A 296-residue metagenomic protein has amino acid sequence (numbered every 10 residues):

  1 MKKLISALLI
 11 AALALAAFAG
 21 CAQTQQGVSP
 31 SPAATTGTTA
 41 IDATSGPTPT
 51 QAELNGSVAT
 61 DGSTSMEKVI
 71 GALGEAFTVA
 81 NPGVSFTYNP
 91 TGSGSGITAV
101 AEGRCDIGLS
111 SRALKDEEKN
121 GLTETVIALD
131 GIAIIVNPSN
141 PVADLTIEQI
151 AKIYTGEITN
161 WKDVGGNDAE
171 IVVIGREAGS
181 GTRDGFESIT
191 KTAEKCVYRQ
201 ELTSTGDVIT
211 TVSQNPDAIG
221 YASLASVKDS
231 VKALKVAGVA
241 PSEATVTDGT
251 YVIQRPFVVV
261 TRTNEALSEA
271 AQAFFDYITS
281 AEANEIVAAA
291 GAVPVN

Functional and structural regions predicted by a protein language model:
M1-L9: Positively charged n-region of N-terminal signal peptides that target proteins for export
L4, A22-N296: Exported/periplasmic ABC-transporter solute-binding proteins
L8, A12, R104: Conserved functional loop/turn residues at catalytic and ligand-binding sites
A11-A14, L234: Lipid-exposed faces of alpha-helical membrane segments in multi-pass integral membrane proteins
A16-G20: C-terminal motif of bacterial Sec signal peptides marking the signal peptidase cleavage site
